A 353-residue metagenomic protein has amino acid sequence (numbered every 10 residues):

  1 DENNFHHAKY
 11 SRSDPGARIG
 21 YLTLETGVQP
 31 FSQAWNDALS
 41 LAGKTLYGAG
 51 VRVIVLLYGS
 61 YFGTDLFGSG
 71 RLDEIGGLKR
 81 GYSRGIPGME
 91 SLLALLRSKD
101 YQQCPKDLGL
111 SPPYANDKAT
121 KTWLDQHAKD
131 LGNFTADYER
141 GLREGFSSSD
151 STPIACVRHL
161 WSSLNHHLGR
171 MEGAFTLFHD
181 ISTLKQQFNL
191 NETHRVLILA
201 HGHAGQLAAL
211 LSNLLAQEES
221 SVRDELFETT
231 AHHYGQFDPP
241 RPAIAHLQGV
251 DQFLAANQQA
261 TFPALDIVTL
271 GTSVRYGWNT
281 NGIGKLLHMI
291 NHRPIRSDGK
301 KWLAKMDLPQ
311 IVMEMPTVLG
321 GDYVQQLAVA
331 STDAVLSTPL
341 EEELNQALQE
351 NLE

Functional and structural regions predicted by a protein language model:
D1, D14, D37, D65 (+19 more regions): Acidic-enriched, low-complexity/disordered segments with a strong bias for Aspartate over Glutamate
D1, H167, M171-M315: Serine-dependent carboxylesterase/thioesterase catalytic core of lipase-like alpha/beta-hydrolase/SGNH enzymes
D1, L24-T26, Y82-K99, P112-A115 (+14 more regions): Aromatic-residue detector
D1-K44, Q252-L254, M315-E353: Terminal low-complexity/disordered tails
Y21, R52-T193: Active-site catalytic motif of lipid deacylating hydrolases and related acyltransferases
T23-T26, T45, T64, T120-T122 (+12 more regions): Residue-identity detector for threonine
Y47-G50: Amphipathic alpha-helical oligomerization segments
V55-L57, F67, M89-L92, K99-L110 (+3 more regions): C-terminal catalytic-base region of ester-bond hydrolases, centering on the histidine of the charge-relay
